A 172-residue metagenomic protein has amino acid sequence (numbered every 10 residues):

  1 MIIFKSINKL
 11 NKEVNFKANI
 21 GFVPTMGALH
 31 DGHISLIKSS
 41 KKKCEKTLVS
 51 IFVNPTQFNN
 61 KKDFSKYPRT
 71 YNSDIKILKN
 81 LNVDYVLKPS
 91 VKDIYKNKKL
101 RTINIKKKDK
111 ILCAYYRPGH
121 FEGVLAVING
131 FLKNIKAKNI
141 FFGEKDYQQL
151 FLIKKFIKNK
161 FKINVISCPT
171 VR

Functional and structural regions predicted by a protein language model:
M1-R172: Nucleotidyltransferase catalytic core that binds NTPs
